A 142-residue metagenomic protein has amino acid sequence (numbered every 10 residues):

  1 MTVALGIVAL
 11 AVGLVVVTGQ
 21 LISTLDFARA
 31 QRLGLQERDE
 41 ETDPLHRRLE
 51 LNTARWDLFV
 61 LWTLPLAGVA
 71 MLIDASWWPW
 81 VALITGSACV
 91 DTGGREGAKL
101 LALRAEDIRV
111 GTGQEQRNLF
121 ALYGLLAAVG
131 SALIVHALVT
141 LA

Functional and structural regions predicted by a protein language model:
M1-A142: Topology signature of small-to-medium multi-pass alpha-helical membrane proteins
